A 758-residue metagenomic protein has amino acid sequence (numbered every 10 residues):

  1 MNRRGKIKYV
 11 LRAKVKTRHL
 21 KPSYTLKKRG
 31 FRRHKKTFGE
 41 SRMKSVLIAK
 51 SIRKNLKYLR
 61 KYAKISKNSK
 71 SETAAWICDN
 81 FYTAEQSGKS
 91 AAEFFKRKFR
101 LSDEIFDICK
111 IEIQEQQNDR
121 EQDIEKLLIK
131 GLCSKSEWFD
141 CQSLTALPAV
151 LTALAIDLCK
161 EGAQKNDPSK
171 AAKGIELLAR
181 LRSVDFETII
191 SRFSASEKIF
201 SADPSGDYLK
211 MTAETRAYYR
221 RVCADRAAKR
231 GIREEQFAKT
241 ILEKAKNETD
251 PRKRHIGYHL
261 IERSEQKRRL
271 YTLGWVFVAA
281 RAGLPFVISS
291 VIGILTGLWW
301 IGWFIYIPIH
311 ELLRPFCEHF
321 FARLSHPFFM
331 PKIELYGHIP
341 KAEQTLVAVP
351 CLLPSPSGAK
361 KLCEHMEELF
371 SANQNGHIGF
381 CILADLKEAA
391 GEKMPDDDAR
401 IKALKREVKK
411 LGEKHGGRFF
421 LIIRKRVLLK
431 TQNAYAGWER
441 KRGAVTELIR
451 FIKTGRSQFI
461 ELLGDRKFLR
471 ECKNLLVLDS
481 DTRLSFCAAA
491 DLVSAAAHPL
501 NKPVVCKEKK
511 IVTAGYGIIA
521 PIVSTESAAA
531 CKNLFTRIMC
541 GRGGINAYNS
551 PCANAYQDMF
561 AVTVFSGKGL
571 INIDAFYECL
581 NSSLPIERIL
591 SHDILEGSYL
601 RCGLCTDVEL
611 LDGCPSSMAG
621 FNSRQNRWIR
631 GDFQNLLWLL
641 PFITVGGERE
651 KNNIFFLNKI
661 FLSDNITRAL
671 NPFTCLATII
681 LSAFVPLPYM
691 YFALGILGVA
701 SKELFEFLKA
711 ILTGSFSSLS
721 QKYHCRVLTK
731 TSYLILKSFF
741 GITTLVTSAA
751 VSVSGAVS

Functional and structural regions predicted by a protein language model:
P22-S23, G30, T536-A555, G620-V645 (+5 more regions): Catalytic core of nucleotide-sugar-dependent glycosyltransferases
Y24, H34-K61, D79-K89, E137-K165: Helix-rich C-terminal or lid/interface subdomains of diverse kinases
E40-T83, S87-K89, E93-F94, R216-R226 (+3 more regions): Low-complexity, highly charged intrinsically disordered N-terminal segments that act as targeting/localization
E72-D119, N474-L476, T482-C487: Active-site acidic catalytic loop and adjacent metal/ATP-binding pocket of ATP-dependent phosphoryl transfer enzymes
E104-E137, A153-G162: Active-site activation/catalytic loop segments of kinase-like enzymes and analogous catalytic loops in related
D140-L144, Q266-F286, A348-G358, G647-T674 (+2 more regions): Loop-to-transmembrane boundary segments
C159, Q164-W275, F328-F655, K659: Internal catalytic domains of large membrane-associated glycosyltransferases
V287-R323, T667-S758: Membrane-embedded multi-pass helical conduit in multi-pass membrane proteins, especially envelope-biosynthetic
